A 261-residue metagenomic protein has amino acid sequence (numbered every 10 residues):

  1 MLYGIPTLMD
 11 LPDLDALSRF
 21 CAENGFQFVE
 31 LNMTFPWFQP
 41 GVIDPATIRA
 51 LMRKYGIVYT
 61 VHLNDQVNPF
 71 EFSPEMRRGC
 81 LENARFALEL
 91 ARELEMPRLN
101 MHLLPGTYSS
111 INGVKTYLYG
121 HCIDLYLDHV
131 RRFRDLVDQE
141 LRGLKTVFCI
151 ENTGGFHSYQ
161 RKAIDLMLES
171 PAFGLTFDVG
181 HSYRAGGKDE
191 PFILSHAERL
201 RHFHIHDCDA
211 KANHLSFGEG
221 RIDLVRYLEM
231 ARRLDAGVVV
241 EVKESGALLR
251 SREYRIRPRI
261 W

Functional and structural regions predicted by a protein language model:
M1-F86, R92, P258: N-terminal pre-domain/capping segments
L2, L11, D15-A22, L81 (+4 more regions): Histidine-acidic metal/acid-base catalytic patches
P6-D10, L31-P36, N64-Q66, L104-G106 (+4 more regions): Active-site beta-loop-alpha junctions enriched in small/polar residues
F26, V58, V147, G174 (+1 more regions): Hydrophobic "anchor" residues on beta-strands that sit immediately upstream of conserved functional sites
F38, T116-Y117, L215-S216: Short, flexible/disordered intra-domain loops and linkers
A46-Q66, D128-G143, S170, L224-M230: Alpha-helix-loop-beta-strand connector modules within alpha/beta enzyme cores
K54, S73-G174: Active-site acidic/histidine proton-transfer and metal-coordination neighborhood in alpha/beta enzyme cores
V67-F72, S109-N112, A185, A210-L215: A short acidic, helix-capping loop that chelates divalent metal ions and anchors anionic groups
